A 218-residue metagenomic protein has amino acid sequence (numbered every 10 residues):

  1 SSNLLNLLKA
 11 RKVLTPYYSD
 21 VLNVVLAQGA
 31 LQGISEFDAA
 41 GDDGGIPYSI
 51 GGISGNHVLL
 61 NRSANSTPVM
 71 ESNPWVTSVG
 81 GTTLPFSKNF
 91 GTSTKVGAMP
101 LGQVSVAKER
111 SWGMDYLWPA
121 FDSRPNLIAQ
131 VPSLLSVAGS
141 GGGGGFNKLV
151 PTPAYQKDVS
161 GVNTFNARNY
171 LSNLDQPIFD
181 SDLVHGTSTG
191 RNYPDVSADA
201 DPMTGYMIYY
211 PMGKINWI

Functional and structural regions predicted by a protein language model:
S1-I218: Extracellular protease catalytic domains of secreted zymogens
